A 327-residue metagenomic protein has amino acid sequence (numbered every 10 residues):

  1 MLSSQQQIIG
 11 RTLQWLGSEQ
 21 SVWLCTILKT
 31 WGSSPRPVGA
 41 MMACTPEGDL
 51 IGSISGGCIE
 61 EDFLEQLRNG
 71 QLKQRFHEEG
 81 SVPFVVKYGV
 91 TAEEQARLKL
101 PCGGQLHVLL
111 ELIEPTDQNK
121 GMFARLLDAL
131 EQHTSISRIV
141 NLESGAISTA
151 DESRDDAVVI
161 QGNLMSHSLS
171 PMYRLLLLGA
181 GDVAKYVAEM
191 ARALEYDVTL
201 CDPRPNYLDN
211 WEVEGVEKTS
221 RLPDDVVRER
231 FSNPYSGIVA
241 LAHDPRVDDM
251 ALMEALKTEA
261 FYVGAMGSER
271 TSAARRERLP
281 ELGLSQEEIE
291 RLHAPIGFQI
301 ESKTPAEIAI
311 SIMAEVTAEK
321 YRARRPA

Functional and structural regions predicted by a protein language model:
M1-P203, Y207-T219, N233-S236, T271 (+2 more regions): Segments forming oxygen-rich coordination pockets for charged ligands
Y173, L178, L241-A242, A265-M266 (+1 more regions): Thr-Gly-centered strand-to-loop micro-motif
V187-M190, M250-A255: A short acidic, amphipathic alpha-helical/loop segment
V198, K218-S220, E259-M266, S285-L292: Short hydrophobic/aromatic-enriched beta-strand-loop microsegments
C201, G237-H243, M253-R278: ADP-ribose/adenylate-binding Rossmann-like module
D224-P234: Short amphipathic alpha-helix with an adjacent loop that forms part of the alpha/beta core around
P245-D249: Beta-loop-alpha module in the N-terminal Rossmann-like domain of NAD(P)-dependent dehydrogenases, especially those
M266-A327: Adenosine-phosphate binding glycine-rich loop
